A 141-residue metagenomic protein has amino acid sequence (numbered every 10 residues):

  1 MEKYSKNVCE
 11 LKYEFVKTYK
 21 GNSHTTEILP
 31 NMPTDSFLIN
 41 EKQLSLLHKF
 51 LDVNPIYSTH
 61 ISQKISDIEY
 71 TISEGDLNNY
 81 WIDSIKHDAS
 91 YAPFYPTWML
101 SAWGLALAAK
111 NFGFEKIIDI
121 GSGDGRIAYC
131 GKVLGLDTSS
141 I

Functional and structural regions predicted by a protein language model:
E2-F112: S-adenosyl-L-methionine
A92, I118-I120, A128-Y129: Long, hydrophobic N-terminal alpha-helical segment
G113-G123: Conserved class I S-adenosyl-L-methionine
R126-L136: Conserved SAM-binding loop of SAM-dependent methyltransferases across substrates and taxa, primarily the Class I
D137-I141: Conserved SAM-binding motif I beta-strand of class I
